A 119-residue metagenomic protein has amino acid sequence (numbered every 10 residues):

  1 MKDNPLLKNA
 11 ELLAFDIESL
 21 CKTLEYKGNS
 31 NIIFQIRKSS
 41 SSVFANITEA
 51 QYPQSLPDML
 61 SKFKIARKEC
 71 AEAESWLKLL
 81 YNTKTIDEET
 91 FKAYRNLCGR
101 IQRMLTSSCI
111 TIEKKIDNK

Functional and structural regions predicted by a protein language model:
M1-K119: Amphipathic alpha-helical assembly/interaction segments
